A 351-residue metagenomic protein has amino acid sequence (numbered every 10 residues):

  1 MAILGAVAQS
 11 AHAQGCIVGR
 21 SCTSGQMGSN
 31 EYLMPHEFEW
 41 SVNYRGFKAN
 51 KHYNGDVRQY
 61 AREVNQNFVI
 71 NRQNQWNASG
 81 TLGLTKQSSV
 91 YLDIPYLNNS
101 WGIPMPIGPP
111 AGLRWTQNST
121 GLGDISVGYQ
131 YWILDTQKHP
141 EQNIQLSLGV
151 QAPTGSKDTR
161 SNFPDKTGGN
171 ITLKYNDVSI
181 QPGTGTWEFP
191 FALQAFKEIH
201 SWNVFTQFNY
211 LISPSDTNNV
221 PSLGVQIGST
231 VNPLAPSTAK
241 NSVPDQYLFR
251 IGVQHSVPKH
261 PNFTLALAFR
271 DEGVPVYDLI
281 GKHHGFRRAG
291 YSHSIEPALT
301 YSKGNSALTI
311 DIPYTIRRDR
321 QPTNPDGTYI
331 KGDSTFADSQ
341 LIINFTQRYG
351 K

Functional and structural regions predicted by a protein language model:
Q14-G15, G28-E37, A49-K51, Q87 (+6 more regions): Short loop/turn motifs that connect adjacent beta-strands in outer-membrane beta-barrel proteins
S29-N30, V42-Y44, A78-L82, L92 (+9 more regions): Residues on the lipid-exposed face of transmembrane beta-strands in outer-membrane beta-barrel proteins
H36, R72-W76, S119-I125, Q142 (+5 more regions): Residues that define the transmembrane beta-barrel architecture of outer-membrane proteins
Y44-N50, I94-S100, D124, I133 (+7 more regions): Transmembrane beta-strands of outer-membrane beta-barrel pores
G46-Q75, S179-P182: Surface-exposed strand-loop-strand hairpins of Gram-negative outer-membrane beta-barrel proteins
Y53-R62, D216-K351: Outer membrane beta-barrel transmembrane domains
Q66-W132: Long, hydrophobic/aromatic-enriched structural stretches that serve as scaffold segments
M105-S242: Outer-membrane pore/translocation modules
